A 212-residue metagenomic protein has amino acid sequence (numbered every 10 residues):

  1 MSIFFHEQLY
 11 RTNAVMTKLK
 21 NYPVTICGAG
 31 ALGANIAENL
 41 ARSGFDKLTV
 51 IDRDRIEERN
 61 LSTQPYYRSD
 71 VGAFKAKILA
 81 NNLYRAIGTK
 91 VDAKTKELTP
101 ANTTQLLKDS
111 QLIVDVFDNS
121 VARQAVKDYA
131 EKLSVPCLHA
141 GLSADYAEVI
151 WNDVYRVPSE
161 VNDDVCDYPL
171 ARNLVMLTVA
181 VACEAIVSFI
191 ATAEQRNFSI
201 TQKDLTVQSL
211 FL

Functional and structural regions predicted by a protein language model:
M1-T25, G141: N-terminal charged helix/coil linker that caps or initiates catalytic domains
I26-A29, V50: Hydrophobic Val/Ile/Leu positions in short beta-strands of Rossmann-like dinucleotide-binding domains
L32: Hydrophobic/small residue at the entry helix of a nucleotide-binding pocket
A37, A41: Gly/Ala-rich phosphate-binding loop of Rossmann-like dinucleotide-binding domains, activating on the conserved
R42-K47: Conserved S-adenosyl-L-methionine
V50-A86: Glycine-rich phosphate-binding loop and adjoining beta1-alpha1-beta2 segment of Rossmann-like nucleotide-binding folds
F74-L112, F117-R123: A structured beta-alpha segment of the ubiquitous adenosine-cofactor-binding alpha/beta core
Q105-L112, V116-L212: Glycine-rich phosphate/adenylate-binding loop
